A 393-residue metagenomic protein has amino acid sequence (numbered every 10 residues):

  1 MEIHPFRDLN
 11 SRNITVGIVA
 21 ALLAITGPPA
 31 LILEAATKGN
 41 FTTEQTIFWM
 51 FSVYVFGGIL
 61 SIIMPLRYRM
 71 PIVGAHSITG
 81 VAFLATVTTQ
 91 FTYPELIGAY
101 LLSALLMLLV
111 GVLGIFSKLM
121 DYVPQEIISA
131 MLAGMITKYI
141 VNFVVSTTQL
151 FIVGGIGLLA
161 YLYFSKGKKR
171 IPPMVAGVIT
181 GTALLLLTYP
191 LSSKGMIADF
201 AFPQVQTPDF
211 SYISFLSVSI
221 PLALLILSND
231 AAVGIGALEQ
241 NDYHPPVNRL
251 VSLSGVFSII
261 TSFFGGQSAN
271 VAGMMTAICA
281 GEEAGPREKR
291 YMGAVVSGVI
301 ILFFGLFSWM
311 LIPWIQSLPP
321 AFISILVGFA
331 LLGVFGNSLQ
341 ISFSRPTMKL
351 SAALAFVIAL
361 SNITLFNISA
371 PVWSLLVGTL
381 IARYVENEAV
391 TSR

Functional and structural regions predicted by a protein language model:
M1-V16, L191-V205, L350, R383-R393: Intrinsically disordered, low-complexity non-transmembrane regions of multi-pass membrane transporters
E2-R12, E34-L60, I220-Y291: Membrane-embedded helical hairpins/re-entrant loop segments and their flanking transmembrane helices within multi-pass
R12-P28, P172-P173, Q204-V233: Hydrophobic, membrane-embedded alpha-helices of multi-pass small-molecule transporters
A20-L22, I59-I72, F257-Q267, N362-F366: Transmembrane alpha-helix interface/packing and boundary motifs in multi-pass membrane proteins, characterized by
T46, F51-S52, L60-F116: Membrane helical hairpin/interfacial module
Y68-V81, M120-I128, I171, H244-L250 (+5 more regions): Short, non-helical or kinked segments that cap or interrupt transmembrane helices
F83-T89, Y161-L162, M275-V296: Interfacial segments of multi-pass membrane proteins
T89-G195, V296-R393: Membrane-embedded alpha-helical modules
